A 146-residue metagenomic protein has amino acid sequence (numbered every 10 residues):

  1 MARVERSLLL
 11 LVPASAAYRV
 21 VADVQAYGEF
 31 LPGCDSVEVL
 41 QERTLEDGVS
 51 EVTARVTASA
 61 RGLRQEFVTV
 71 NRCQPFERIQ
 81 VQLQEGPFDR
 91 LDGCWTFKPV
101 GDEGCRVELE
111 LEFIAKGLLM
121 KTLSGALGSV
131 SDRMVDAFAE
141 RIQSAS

Functional and structural regions predicted by a protein language model:
M1-E46: Hydrophobic ligand-binding cavity/cleft-lining segments
V4, L91, L109: Exposed loop/turn and edge beta-strand positions of beta-sandwich/beta-sheet ligand-binding modules
S15-R19, D102, D136, E140 (+1 more regions): Replace "anionic and nucleotidyl ligands
A17-Y18, Y27, A54, L109 (+1 more regions): Hydrophobic pocket/interface hotspot
A22, D92, K121-T122: Generic recognition of short, well-ordered alpha-helical segments
G28-E29, S36, Q41-R43, T57-G104 (+2 more regions): Hydrophobic-ligand binding "helix-grip"
E46-V52: A short, glycine/Asx- and small/polar-enriched loop/turn that sits immediately N-terminal to a beta-strand
E112-S146: A conserved amphipathic terminal alpha-helix motif
